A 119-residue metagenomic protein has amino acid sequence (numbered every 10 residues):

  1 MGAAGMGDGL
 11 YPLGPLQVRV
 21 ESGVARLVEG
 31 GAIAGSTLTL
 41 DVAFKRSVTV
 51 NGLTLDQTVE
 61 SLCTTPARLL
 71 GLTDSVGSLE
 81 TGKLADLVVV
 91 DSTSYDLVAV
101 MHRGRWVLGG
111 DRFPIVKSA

Functional and structural regions predicted by a protein language model:
M1-V90: His/Asp/Glu-enriched, well-ordered alpha-helical/loop segment that forms or immediately abuts the divalent-metal
R68, S78-A119: C-terminal cap of metal-dependent C-N hydrolases
